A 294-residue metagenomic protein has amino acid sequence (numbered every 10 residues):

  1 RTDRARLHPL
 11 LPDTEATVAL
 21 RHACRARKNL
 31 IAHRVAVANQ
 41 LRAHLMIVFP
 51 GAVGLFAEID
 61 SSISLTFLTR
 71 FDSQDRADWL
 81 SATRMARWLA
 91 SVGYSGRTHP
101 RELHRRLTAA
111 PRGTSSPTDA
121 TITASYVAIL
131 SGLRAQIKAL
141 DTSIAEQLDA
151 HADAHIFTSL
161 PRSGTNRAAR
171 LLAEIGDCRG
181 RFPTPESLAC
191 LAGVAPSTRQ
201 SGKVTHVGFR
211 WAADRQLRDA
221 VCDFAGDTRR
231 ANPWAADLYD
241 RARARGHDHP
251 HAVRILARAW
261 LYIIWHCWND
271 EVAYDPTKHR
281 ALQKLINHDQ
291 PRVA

Functional and structural regions predicted by a protein language model:
R1-A294: A detector of single, family-specific signature residues that are central to catalytic or substrate-handling motifs
